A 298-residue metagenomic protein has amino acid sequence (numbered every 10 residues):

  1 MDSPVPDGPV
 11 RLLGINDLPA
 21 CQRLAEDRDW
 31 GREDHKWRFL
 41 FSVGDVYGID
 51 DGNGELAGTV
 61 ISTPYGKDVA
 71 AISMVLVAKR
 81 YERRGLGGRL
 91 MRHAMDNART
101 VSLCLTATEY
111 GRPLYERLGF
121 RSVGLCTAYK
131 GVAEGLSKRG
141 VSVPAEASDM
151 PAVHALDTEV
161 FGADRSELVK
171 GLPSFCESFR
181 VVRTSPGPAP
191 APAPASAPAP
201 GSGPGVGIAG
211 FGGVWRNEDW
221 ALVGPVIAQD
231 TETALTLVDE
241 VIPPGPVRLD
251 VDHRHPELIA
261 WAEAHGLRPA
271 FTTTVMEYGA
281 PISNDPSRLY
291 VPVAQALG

Functional and structural regions predicted by a protein language model:
M1-P4, G14-P19, F39, D51-G52 (+5 more regions): Intrinsically disordered, low-complexity, positively biased terminal segments
L12-L13, L24-D45, G54-E55, T59-R83 (+1 more regions): Basic, Lys/Arg-rich alpha-helical nucleic-acid-recognition elements, primarily the DNA-binding modules of transcription
I72, L103-T108, L249: Conserved hydrophobic beta-strand within the GNAT/NAT acetyltransferase core sheet that lines the active-site cleft
C104-T106, R121-E134, P269-P281: Conserved catalytic-core motifs of GNAT/GCN5-like acyltransferases
Y115-E116, F120, A262: Conserved active-site tyrosine of GNAT-family acetyltransferases
V123-D157: Surface-exposed beta-loop interaction hotspot
